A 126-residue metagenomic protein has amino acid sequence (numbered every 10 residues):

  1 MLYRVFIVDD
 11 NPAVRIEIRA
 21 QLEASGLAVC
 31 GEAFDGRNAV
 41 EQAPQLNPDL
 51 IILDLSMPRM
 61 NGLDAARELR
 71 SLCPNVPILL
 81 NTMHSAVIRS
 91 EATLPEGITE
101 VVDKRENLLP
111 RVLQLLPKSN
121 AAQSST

Functional and structural regions predicted by a protein language model:
V8-D9, A33, I51: Conserved sequence signature across two-component system core domains
P12-G31: Two-component/phosphorelay signaling modules centered on CheY-like receiver
D35-N38, N61-D64: Acidic catalytic/metal-coordinating carboxylates
P44-L46, E68-N75, E96: Conserved phosphotransfer cores of two-component systems
L46-I52: Active-site beta3 strand of CheY-like receiver
M57: Receiver (REC) domain active-site loop signature in two-component systems and cognate sites in sensor histidine kinases
D64, H84-Q114: Alpha4 helix (beta4-alpha4-beta5 surface) of REC/receiver domains from two-component response regulators
